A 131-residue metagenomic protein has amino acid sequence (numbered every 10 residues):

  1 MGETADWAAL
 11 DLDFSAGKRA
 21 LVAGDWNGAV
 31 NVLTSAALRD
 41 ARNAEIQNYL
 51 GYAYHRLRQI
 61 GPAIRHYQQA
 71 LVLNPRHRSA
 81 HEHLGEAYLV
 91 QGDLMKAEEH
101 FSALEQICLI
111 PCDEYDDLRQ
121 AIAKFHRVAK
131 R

Functional and structural regions predicted by a protein language model:
A8-R39: Alpha-helical segment of the N-proximal tetratricopeptide repeat
D11, E45, P62, S79 (+1 more regions): Start-of-helix register in tetratricopeptide repeats
R39, L73, Q106-I110: Structural marker of alpha-solenoid helical repeat scaffolds
Y49, H83, D117-A121: Canonical tetratricopeptide repeat
